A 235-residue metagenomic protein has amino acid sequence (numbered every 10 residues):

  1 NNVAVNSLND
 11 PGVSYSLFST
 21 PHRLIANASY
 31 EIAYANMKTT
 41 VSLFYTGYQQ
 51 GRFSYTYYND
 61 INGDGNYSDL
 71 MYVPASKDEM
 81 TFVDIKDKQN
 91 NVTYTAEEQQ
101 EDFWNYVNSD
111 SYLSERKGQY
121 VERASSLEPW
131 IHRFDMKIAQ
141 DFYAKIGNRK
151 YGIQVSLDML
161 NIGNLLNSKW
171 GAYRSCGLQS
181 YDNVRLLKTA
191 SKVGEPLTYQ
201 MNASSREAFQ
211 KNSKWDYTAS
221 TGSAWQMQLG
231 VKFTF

Functional and structural regions predicted by a protein language model:
N1, S54-Y58, S168-A172: Outer-membrane beta-barrel translocator domains and adjoining extracellular loop/strand segments of Gram-negative
N1-F53: Gram-negative outer-membrane beta-barrel transporters
S16-P21, S126-I131, T221-S223: Short sequence motifs at beta-strands and strand-loop junctions characteristic of Gram-negative outer-membrane
P21, Y34-K38, Q50, K150-G152 (+2 more regions): Strand-connecting loop/turn motifs
N27-S29, K137-A139, D158, G230: Outer-membrane beta-barrel architecture
S29-V41, Q140-I146, I153, G163 (+1 more regions): Outer-membrane beta-barrel proteins
T40-G147, Q154, Q179-D216: Extracytoplasmic gating/loop element in the C-terminal half of outer-membrane beta-barrel translocons and assembly
S223-F235: Outer-membrane beta-barrel "beta-signal"
